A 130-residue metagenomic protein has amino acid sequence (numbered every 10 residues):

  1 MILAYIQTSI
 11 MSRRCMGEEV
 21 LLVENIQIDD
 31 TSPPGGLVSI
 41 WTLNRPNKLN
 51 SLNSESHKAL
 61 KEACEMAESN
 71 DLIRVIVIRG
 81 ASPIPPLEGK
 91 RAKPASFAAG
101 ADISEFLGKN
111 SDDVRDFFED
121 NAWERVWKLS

Functional and structural regions predicted by a protein language model:
I2-A92: Conserved CoA-thioester-binding segment of acyl-CoA-metabolizing enzymes
G80-W127: Glycine- (often His-adjacent) and acidic-residue-rich active-site loop that binds/positions the CoA thioester
S130: Short beta-strand/loop segments at the ligand-binding rim of alpha/beta enzyme cores
